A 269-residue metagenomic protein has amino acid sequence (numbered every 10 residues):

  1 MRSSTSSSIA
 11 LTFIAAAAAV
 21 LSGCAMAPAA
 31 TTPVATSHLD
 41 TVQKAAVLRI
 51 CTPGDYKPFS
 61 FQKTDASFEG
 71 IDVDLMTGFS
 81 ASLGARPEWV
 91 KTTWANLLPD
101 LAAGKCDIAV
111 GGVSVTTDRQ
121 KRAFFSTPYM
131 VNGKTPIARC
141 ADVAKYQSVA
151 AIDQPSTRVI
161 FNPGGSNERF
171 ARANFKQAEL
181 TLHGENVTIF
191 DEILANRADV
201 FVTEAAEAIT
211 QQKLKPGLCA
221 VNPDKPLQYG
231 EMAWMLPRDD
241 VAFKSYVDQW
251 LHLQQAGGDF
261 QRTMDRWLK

Functional and structural regions predicted by a protein language model:
M26-P33, G165-L180, C219-D224, W250-K269: Ligand-binding clefts/hinges and TM-proximal coupling segments of bilobed small-molecule sensing domains
A30-G112, K121: Extracytoplasmic small-molecule ligand-binding "clamshell" domains of the periplasmic binding protein/Venus flytrap
A46-T52, E69, V149-G164: Short loop->beta-strand "edge-of-pocket" segments that line small-molecule binding or catalytic clefts across diverse
L48-R49, G84-R86, T92, A103-G111 (+4 more regions): Alpha-to-beta junction loops
V73, W89-P99, T181-A195, G230: Short helix-initiation/N-cap motifs at beta->coil->alpha
N96, V113-K121, A171-A173, L194-Q228: A ligand-binding cleft/hinge motif common to bilobed small-molecule-binding domains
T127, C140-T157: Flexible hinge/capping segments at coil-to-helix
V131-A138, A205, I209-H252, K269: Periplasmic-binding protein-like
